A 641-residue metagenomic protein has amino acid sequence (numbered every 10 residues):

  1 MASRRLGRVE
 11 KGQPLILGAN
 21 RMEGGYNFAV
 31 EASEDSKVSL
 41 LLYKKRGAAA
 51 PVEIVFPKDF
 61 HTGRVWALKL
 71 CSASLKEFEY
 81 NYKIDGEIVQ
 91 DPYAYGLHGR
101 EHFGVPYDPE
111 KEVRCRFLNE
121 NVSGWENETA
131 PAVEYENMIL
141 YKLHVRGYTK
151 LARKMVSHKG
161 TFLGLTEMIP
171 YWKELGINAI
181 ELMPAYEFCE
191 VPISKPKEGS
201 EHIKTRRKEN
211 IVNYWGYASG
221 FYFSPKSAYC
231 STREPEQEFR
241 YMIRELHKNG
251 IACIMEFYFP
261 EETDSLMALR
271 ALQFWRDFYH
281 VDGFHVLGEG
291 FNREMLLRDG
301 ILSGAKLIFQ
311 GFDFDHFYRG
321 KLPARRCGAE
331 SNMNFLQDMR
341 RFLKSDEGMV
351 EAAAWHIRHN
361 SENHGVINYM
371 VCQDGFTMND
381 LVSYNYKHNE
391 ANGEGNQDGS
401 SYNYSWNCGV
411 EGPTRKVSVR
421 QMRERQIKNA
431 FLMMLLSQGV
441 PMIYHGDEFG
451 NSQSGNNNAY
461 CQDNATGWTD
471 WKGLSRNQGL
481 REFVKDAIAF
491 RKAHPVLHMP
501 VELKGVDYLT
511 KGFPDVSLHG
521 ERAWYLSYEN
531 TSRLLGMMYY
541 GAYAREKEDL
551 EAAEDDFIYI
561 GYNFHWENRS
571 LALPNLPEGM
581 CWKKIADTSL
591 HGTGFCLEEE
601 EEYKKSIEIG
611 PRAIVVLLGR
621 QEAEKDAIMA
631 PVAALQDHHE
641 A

Functional and structural regions predicted by a protein language model:
M1-E23, P51, F60-H144, T149-K154: The feature marks proteins involved in alpha-glucan
Y26-S36, D515-P574: Carbohydrate-binding surface patches
A32, K76, E598-D637: C-terminal beta-strand-rich structural cap/linker in extracellular carbohydrate-active enzymes
Y107-E112, H280, R293, L297-G450 (+7 more regions): Conserved alpha/beta catalytic core and glycan-binding cleft of carbohydrate-active enzymes
L118-M183, N213-G216, F221: An acidic-aromatic substrate-binding cleft motif
K154-T161, P192-K248, F259-F278, A391-G412 (+1 more regions): Aromatic- and acidic-residue-enriched carbohydrate-binding clefts of CAZyme catalytic domains
W172-I211, G375, N379, S383-K387: Carboxylate/His-rich catalytic cores and anion/metal-binding grooves
E245-F317: Active-site neighborhood of glycoside hydrolase catalytic domains
